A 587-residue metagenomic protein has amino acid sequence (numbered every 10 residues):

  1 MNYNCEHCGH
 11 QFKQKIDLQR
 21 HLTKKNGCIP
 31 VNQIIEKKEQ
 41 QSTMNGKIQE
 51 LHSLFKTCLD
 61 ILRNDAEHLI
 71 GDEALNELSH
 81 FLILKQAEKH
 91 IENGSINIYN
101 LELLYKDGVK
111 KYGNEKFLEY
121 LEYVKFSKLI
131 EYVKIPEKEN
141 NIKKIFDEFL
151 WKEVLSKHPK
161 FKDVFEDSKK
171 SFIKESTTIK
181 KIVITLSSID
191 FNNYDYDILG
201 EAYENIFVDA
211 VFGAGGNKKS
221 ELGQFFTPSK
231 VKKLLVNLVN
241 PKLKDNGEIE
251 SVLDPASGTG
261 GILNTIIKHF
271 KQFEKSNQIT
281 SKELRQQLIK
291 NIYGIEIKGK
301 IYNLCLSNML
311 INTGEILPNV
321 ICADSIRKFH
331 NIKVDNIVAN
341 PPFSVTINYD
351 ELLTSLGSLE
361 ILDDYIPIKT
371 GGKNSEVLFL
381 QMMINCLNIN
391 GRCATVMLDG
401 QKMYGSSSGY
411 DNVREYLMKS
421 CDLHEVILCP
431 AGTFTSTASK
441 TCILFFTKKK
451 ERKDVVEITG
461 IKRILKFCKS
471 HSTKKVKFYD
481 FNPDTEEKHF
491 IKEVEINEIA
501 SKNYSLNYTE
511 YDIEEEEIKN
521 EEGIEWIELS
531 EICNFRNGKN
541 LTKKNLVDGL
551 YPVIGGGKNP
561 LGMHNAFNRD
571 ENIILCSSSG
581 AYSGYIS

Functional and structural regions predicted by a protein language model:
M1-E36: C-terminal recognition-helix end and immediately following basic linker of small zinc-binding "finger" domains
T43-V239, L243, L317-S325, L428-A431 (+2 more regions): Non-catalytic, mostly N-terminal accessory regions of nucleic-acid modification and defense proteins
G71-A74, L78, Y302, K369-F446: Conserved Class I SAM-dependent methyltransferase catalytic core
I83, F445-T447, D480, G555: Short, well-ordered beta-strand micro-motif
E221-A339, F343-T346, L398-G400, N412-V413 (+1 more regions): Conserved S-adenosyl-L-methionine
V334-N340, V345-T346, S530-S587: DNA target-recognition domains and sequence-specific DNA-contacting regions of bacterial/archaeal
I347-I361: Short, flexible, mixed-charge acidic loops at enzyme active sites
E493-G557: Non-catalytic DNA-recognition/assembly elements of restriction-modification systems
